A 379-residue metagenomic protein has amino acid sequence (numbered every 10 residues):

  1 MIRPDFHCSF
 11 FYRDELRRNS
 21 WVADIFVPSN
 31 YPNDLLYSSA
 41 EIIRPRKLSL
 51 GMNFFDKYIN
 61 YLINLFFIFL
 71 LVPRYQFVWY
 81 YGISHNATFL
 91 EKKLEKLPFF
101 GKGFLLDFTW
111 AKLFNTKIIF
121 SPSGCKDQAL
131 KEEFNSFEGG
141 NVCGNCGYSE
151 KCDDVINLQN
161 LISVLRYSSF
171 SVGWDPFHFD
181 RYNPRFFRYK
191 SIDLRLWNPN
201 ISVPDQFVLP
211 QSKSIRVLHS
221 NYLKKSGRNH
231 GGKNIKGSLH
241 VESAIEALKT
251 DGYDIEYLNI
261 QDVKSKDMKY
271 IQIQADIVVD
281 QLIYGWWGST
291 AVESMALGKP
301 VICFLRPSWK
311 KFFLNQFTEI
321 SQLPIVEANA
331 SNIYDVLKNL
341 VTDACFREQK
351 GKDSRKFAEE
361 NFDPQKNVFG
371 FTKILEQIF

Functional and structural regions predicted by a protein language model:
M1-I2, F67-G103, T116-I119, I277-Q281: Short N-terminal targeting/anchoring amphipathic segment
F26, F77-W79, L94-G147: Active-site proximal beta-strand in glycosyltransferases
D127, N141-G144, S149-S212, R216: Donor nucleotide-sugar binding/catalytic pocket of nucleotide-sugar-dependent glycosyltransferases
K190-V263: Conserved catalytic-core segment of nucleotide-activated headgroup transferases in glycan assembly
D276, G298-P300: A short alpha->beta transition loop at the rim of the catalytic pocket in nucleotide-sugar-dependent
P300-W309: Short hydrophobic beta-strand element within catalytic cores of glycosyltransferases and related nucleotide-activated
K311-K338: Change "using UDP/GDP/dTDP sugars" to "using nucleotide sugars
C345-L375: A charged, aromatic-enriched C-terminal amphipathic alpha-helix characteristic of glycosyltransferases across folds
